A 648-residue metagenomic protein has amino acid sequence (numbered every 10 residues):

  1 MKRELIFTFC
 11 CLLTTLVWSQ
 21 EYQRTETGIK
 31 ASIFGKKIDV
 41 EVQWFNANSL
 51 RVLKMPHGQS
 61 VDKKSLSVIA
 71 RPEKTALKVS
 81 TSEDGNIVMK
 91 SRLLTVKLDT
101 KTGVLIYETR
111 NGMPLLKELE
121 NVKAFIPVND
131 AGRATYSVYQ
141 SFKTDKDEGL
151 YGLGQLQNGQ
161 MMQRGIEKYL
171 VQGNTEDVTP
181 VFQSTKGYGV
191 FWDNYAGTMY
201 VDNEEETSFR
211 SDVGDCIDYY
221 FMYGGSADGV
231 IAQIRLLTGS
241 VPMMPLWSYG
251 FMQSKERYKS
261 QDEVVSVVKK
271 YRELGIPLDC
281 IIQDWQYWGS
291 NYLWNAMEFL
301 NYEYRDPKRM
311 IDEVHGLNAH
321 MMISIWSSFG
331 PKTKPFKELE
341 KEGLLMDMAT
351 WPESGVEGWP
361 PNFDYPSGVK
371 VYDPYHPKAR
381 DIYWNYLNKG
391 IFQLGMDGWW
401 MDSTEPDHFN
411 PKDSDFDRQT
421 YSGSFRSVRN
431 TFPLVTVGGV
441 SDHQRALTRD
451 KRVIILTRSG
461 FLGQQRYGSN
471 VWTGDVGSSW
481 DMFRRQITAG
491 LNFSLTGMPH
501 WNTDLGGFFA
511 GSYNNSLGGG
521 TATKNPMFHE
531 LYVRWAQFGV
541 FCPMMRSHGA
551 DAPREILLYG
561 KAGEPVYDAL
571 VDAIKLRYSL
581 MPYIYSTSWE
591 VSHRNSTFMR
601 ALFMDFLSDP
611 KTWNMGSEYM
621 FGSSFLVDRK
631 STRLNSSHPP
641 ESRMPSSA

Functional and structural regions predicted by a protein language model:
M1-E21: Bacterial Sec-dependent N-terminal signal peptides
E21, D39-E41, T95-K97, P180 (+1 more regions): Short, surface-exposed charged micro-motifs
E21-Y22, E26, Q43-M89, F125-I126: A low-complexity, Ser/Thr/Gly/Pro-enriched, surface-exposed linker/loop concept that marks segments flanking
T27-G35, V52, G85-R92, L105-E108 (+3 more regions): Generic recognition of long tandem-repeat/solenoid scaffolds
V42, M89-D99, G159: A cross-kingdom signal targeting lumenal/periplasmic-facing segments of multi-pass membrane and secretory-pathway
R92-L116: Hydrophobic or amphipathic alpha-helical targeting/insertion segments
M113-R633: Catalytic-domain carbohydrate-binding cleft regions of carbohydrate-active enzymes
L634-A648: Single conserved hydrophobic/aromatic residue that forms the stacking wall/gate of nucleotide- or nucleobase-binding
